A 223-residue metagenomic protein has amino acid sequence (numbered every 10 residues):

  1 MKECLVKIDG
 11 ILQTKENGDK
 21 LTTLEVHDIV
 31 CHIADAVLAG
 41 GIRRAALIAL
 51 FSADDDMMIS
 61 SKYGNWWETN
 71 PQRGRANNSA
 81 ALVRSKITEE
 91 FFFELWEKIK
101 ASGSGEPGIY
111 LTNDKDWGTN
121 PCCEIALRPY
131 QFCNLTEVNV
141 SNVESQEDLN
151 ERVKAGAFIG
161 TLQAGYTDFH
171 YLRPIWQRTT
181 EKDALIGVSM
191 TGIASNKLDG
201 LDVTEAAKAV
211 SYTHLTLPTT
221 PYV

Functional and structural regions predicted by a protein language model:
M1, A101-G200: Function-dense linear segments that define catalytic or interfacial modules in macromolecule-processing proteins
M1-V140, E144: Active-site cavity-forming subdomains of large catalytic enzyme subunits
L5, V30, A157, S211-Y212: Short, hydrophobic/amphipathic alpha-helical packing segments that form internal helix faces or helix-helix interfaces
I11, K15-G18, N196, G200 (+1 more regions): Alpha-helix C-capping/helix-to-loop hinge sites
T23-C31, D183-G187, T191, K208: An alpha-helix initiation/capping motif
V203-S211: Amphipathic alpha-helical
T213-T219: Conserved small/polar residues in nucleotide/adenosyl-binding loops
